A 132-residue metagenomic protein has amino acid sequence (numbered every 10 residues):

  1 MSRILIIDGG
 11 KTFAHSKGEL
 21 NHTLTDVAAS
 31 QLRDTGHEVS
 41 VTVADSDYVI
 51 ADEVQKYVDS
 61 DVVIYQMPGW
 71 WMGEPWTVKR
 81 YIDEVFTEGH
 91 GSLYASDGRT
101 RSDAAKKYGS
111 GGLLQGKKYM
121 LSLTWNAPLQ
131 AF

Functional and structural regions predicted by a protein language model:
M1-S2, G116: A short, charged/proline- and glycine-enriched loop that marks the coil->beta-strand transition at the N-terminal
S2-T35: N-terminal beta1-alpha1 ligand-phosphate binding loop
L5-I7, S40-T42, I64, M120-S122: Hydrophobic/aromatic beta-strand patches that form the interior of the parallel beta-sheet core in alpha/beta enzyme
G9, A44-S46, G69: Active-site loop/turn elements of alpha/beta-hydrolase fold enzymes, especially the short glycine-/histidine-rich
F13-A14, Y48, P128: Flexible, glycine-rich phosphate/dinucleotide-binding loops and adjacent beta-alpha linkers at cofactor/substrate
L20, Y48-V49: Short secondary-structure boundary/capping elements
T35-Y48: A short beta-strand-loop structural module common to alpha/beta enzyme folds
A51-F132: Helix-loop-strand module that forms the ligand-binding subsite of alpha/beta enzymes
